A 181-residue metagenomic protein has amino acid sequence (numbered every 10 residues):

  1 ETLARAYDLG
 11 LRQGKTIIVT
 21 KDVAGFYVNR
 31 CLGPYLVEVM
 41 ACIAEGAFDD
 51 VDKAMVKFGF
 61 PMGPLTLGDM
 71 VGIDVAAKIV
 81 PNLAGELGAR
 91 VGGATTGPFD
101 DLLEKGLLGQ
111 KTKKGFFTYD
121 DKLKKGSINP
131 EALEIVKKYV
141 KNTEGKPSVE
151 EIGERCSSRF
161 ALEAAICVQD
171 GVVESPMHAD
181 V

Functional and structural regions predicted by a protein language model:
E1-V181: N-terminal glycine-rich phosphate-binding loop for ADP-containing cofactors
